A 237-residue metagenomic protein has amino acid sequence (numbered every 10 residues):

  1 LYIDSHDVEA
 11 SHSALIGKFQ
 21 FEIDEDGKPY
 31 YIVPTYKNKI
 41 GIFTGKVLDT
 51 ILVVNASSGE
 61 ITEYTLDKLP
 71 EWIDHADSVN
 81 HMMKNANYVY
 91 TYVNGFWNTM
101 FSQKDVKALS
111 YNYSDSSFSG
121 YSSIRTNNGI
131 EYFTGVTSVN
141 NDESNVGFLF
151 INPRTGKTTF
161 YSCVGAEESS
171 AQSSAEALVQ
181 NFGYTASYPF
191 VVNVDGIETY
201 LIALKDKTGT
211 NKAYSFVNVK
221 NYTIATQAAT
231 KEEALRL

Functional and structural regions predicted by a protein language model:
L1-L237: Soluble extracytoplasmic regions of secretory-pathway and membrane proteins
